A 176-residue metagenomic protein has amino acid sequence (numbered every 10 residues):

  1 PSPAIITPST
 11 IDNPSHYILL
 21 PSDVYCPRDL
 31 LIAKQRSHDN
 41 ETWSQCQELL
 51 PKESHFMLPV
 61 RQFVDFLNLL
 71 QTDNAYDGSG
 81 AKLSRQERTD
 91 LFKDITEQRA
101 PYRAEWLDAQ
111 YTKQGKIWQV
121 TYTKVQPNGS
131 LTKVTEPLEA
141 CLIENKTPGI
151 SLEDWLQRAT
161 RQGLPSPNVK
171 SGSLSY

Functional and structural regions predicted by a protein language model:
P1-F56, Q62-Y176: A binding-site-centric feature that preferentially detects glycan-recognition modules on secreted/surface proteins
